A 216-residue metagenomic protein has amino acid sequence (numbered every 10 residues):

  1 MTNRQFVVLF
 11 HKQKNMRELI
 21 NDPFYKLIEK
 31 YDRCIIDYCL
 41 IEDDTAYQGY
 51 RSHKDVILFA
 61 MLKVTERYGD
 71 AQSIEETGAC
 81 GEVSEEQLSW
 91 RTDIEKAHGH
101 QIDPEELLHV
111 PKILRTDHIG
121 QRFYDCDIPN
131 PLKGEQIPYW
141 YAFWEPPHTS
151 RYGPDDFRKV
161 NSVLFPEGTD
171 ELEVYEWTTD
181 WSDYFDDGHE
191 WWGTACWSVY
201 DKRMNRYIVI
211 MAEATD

Functional and structural regions predicted by a protein language model:
M1-V7: Intrinsically disordered, low-complexity segments enriched in serine/proline and basic residues
V8-G168: Extended, low-hydrophobicity segments enriched in charged/polar residues
S150-D216: Acidic, proline/glycine-rich low-complexity IDRs
